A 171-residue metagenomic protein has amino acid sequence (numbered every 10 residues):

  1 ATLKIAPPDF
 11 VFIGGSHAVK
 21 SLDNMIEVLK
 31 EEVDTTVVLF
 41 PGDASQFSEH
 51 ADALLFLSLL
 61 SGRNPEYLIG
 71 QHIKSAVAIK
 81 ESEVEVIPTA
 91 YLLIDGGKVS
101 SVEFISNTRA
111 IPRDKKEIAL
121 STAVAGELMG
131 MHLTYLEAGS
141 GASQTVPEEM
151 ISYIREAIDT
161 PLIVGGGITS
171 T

Functional and structural regions predicted by a protein language model:
T2-V164, I168-T171: Alpha/beta enzyme core
